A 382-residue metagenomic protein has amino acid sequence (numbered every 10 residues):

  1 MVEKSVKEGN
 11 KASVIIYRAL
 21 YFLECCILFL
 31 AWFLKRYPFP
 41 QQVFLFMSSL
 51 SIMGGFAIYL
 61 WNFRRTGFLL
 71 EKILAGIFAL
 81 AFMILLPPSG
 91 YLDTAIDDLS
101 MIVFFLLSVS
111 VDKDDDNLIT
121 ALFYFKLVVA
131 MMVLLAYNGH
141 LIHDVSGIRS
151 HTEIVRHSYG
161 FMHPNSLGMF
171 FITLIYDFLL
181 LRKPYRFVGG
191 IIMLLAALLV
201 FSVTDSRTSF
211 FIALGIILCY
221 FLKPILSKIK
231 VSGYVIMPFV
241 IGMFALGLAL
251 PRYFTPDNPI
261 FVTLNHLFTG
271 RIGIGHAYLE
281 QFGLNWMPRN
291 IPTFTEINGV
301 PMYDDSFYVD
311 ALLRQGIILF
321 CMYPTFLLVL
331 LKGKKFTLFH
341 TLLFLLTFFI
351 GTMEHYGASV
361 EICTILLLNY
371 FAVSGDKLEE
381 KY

Functional and structural regions predicted by a protein language model:
S5-P259, E280-G283, G299-E380: Hydrophobic transmembrane helix bundles of membrane-integrated enzymes that assemble and modify cell-envelope
T263-G275, W286-F294, G299-Y308: Extracytoplasmic catalytic/substrate-binding loops of multi-pass membrane glycan-assembly enzymes
